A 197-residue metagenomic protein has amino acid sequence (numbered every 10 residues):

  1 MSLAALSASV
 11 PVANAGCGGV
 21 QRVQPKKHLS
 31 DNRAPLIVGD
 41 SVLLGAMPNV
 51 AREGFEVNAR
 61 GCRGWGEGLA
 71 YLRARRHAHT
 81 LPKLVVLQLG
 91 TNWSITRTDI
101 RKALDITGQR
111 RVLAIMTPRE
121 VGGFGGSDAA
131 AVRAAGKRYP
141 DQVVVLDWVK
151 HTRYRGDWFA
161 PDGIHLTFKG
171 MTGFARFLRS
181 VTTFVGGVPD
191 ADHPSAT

Functional and structural regions predicted by a protein language model:
M1-L36, L43, P48, A78-L81 (+3 more regions): N-terminal secretory targeting modules
R22-K102, E120-A130: Conserved SGNH/GDSL esterase-like catalytic core that processes O-acyl groups on lipids and polysaccharides
L36-V38, A114, V144-L146: Hydrophobic/aromatic beta-strand patches that form the interior of the parallel beta-sheet core in alpha/beta enzyme
N58-R60, M116, L146-H151: Conserved beta-strand termini and adjacent loop/short-helix elements that scaffold enzyme active sites in alpha/beta
P82, A114, Y139-V143: Generic alpha-helical hydrophobic packing signal
Q109-V112: A short helix->loop->beta-strand "cap" motif at the edges of active sites that frequently abuts
G125-T197: Catalytic His-Asp segment of secreted/periplasmic serine-dependent ester chemistry enzymes
